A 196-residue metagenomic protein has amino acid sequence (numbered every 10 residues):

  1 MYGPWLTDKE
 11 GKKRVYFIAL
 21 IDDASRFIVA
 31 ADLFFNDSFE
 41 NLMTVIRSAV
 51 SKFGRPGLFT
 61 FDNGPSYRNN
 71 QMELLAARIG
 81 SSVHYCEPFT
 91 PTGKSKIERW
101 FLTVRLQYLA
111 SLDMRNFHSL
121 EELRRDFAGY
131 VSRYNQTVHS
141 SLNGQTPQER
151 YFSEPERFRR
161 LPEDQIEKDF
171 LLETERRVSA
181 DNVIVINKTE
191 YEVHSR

Functional and structural regions predicted by a protein language model:
M1-F17, D23-A128: RNase H-like DDE/DDD metal-dependent nuclease/strand-transfer catalytic core used by mobile genetic elements
A128-N135: Non-transmembrane alpha-helical segments in soluble domains of secreted/periplasmic/extracellular proteins
N135-R196: C-terminal, beta-rich DNA-binding module of retroviral/retroelements integrases
